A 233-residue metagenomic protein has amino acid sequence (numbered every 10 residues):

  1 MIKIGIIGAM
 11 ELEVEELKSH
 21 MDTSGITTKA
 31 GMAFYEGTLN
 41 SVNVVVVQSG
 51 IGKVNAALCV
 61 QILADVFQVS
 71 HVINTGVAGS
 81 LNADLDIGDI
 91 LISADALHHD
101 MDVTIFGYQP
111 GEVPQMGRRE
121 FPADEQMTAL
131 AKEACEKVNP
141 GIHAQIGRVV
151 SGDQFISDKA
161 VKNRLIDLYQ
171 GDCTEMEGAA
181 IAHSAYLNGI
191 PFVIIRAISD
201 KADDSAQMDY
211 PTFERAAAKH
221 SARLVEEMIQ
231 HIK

Functional and structural regions predicted by a protein language model:
M1-Q61: N-terminal short beta-loop-beta anion/metal-coordinating cradle
H20, Q126-G141, S184, R223-H231: Generic non-transmembrane alpha-helical segments
I62-V66, S80, D84-L85, H183-P191: Alpha-helix C-terminal capping segments
V69-S70: Proline-aspartate-enriched helix->loop->beta-strand connector
L81-L168: Mid-sequence, gly/pro-rich, charge-dense loop/helix-turn segments that line enzyme active sites
F155-K201: A C-terminal functional module that forms or caps the active site or interfaces directly with catalytic machinery
A202-K233: His/Asp/Glu-rich mid-to-C-terminal helical/loop segments that flank catalytic regions of hydrolases
